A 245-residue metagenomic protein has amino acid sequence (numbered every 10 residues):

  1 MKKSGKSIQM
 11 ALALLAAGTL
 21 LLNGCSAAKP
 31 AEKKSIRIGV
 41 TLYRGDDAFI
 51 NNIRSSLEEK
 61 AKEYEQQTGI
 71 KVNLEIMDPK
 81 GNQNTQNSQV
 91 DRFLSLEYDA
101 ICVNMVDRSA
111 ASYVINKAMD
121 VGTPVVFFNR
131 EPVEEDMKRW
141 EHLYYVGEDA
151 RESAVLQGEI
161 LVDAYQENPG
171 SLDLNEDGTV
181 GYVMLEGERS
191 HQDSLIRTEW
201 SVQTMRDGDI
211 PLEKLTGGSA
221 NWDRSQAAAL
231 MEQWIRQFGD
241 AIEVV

Functional and structural regions predicted by a protein language model:
K2-K6, C25-V245: A residue-level marker of the well-folded mature domains of exported/periplasmic proteins
K6-L14: Sec-dependent signal peptide recognition, specifically the positively charged N-region followed immediately by
A16, L20-L21: Hydrophobic core
